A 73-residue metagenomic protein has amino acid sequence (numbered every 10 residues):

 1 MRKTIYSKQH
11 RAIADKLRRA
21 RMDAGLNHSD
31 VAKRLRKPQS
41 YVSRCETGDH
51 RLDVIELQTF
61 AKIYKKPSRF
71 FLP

Functional and structural regions predicted by a protein language model:
M1-D23: A short, Lys/Arg-rich alpha-helix, primarily the initiator
M1-K8, K62, R69-P73: Short, charged recognition helix plus adjacent turn of helix-turn-helix-like nucleic-acid-binding domains
D15-R34, T59: Short basic helix-loop element that most often maps to the first helix and adjoining turn of HTH DNA-binding modules
D23, D49-L52, I63: Helix-turn-helix/winged-helix DNA-binding modules
R36, I55-F70: DNA major-groove recognition helix of helix-turn-helix/homeodomain DNA-binding modules
R36-L52: Recognition helix of helix-turn-helix/homeodomain-like DNA-binding domains that insert into the DNA major groove
